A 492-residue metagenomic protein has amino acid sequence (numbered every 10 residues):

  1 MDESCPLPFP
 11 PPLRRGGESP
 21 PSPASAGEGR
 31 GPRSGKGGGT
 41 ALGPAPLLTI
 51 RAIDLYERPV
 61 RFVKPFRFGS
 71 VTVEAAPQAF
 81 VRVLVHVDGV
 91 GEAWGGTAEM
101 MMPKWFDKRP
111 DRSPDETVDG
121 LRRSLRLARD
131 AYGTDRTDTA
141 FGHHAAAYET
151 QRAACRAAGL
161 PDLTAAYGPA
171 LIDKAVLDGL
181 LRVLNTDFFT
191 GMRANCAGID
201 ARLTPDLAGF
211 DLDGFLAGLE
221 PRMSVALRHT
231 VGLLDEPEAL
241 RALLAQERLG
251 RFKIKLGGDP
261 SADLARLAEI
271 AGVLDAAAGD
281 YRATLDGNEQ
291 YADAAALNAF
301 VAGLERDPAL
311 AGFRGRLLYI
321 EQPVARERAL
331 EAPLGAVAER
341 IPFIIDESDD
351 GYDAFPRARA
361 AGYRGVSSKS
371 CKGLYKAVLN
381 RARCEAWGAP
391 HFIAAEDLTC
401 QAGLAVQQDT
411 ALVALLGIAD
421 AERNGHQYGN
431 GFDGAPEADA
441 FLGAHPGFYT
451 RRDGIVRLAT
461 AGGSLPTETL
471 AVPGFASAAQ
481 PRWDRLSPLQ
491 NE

Functional and structural regions predicted by a protein language model:
R15-E18, A26-R30, G37-G38: Glycine-biased, low-complexity coil/linker segments
L42-L84: Short, Gly/Pro- and small/polar-rich lid/capping loops
E92-D187, A194-N195: Metal- or metallocofactor-binding catalytic centers and their adjacent structured scaffolds across diverse enzyme
A153-F300, G315-Y319, P323-V324: Active-site-facing alpha/beta catalytic cores
A245, I254-V406: Catalytic core of soluble alpha/beta enzymes
D397-E492: Flexible C-terminal active-site loop/helix
